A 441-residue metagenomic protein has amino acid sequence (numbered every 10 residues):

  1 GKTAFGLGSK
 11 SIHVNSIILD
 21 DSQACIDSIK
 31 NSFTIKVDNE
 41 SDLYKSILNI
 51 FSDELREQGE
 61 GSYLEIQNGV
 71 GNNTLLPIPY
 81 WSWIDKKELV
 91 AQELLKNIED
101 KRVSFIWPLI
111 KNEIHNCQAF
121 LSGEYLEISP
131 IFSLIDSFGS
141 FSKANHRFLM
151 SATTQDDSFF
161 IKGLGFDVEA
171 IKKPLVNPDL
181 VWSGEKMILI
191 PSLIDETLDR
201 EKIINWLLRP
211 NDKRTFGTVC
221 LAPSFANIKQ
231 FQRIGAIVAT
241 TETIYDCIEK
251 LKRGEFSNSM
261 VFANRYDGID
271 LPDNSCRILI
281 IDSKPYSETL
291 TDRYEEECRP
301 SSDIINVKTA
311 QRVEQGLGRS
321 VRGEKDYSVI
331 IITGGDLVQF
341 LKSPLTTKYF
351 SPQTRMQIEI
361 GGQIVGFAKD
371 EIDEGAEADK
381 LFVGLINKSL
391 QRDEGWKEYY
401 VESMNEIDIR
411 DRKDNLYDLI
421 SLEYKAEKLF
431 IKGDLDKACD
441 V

Functional and structural regions predicted by a protein language model:
G1, S16-L19, H146-S151, S259-A263 (+2 more regions): Structural recognition of the conserved hydrophobic beta-strand(s) that form the central parallel beta-sheet of P-loop
G1-K10, D246-L251: Inter-Walker segment of RecA-like/P-loop motor cores
T3-A4, Q23-A24, Y266: Catalytic acidic motif of RecA-like/P-loop NTPases
S11-I12, S32-V37, K162-E169, I234-A239 (+3 more regions): Short secondary-structure boundary/capping segments
H13-F216, P223-F231, M356-L385, G395: Conserved coupling segment at the C-terminus of the helicase ATP-binding
E124-Y125, S192-W206, I237-R253, S259: Beta-propeller and closely related beta-pinwheel folds
L193-I194, K250-F340: Conserved RecA-like P-loop NTPase helicase motor core
A226-N227, G323-V441: Long, largely alpha-helical accessory region at the distal end of helicase-like NTP-driven motors
